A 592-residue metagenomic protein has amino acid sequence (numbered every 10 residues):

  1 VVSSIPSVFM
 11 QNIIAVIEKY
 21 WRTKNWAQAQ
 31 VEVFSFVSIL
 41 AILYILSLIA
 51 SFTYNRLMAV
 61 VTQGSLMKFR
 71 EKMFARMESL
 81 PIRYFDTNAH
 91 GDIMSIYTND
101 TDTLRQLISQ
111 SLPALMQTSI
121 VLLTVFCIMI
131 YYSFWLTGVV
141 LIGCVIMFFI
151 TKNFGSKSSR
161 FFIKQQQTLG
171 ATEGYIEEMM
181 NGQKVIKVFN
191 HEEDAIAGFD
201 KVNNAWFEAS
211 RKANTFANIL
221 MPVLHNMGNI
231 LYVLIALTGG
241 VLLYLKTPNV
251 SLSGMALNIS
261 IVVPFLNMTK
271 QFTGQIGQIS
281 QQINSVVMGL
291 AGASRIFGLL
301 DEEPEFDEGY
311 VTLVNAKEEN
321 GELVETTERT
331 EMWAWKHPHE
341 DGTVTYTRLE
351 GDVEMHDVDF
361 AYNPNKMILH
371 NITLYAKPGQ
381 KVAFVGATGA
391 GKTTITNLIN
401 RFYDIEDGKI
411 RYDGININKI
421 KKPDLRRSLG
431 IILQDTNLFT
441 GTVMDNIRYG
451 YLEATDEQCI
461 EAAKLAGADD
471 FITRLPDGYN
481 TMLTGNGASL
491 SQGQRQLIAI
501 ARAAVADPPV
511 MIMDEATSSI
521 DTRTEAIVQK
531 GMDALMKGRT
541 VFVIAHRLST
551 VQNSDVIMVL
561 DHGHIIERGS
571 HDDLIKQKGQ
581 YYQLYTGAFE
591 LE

Functional and structural regions predicted by a protein language model:
V1-S3, I17-F36, Y54-M58, T62 (+9 more regions): Membrane-integrated ABC transporters
V1-T53, I130-W135, L237, Y244-I259: Transmembrane helix-loop-helix hairpins at lipid-water interfaces of multipass membrane proteins, especially the type-1
V2-A15, R22, L43-H90, M94-T98 (+10 more regions): Juxtamembrane helix-loop junctions of ABC transporter transmembrane domains
K19-W21, I128-I142, K212, F216-S294 (+2 more regions): Helix-loop-helix
W26, A316-E592: ABC-type nucleotide-binding domain
A50, Y54, T62, T98-G143 (+3 more regions): Hydrophobic alpha-helical transmembrane segments of ABC transporter permease domains
Q63, E71-S95, N99-T101, G174-G198 (+4 more regions): Short intracellular "coupling" helices and adjacent cytoplasmic loop segments at the cytosolic face of multi-pass
I82-R83, N99-I108, L112, M116 (+5 more regions): An intracellular "coupling" helix at the cytosolic face of ABC transporter transmembrane type-1 domains
